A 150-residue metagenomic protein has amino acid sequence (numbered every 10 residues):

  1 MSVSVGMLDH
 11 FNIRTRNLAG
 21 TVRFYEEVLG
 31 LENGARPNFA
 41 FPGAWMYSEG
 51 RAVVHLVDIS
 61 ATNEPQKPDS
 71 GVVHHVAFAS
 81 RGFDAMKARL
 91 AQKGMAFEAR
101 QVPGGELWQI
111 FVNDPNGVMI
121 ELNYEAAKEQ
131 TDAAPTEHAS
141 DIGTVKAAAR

Functional and structural regions predicted by a protein language model:
M1-S4, K87-A88, Q92-R150: Vicinal oxygen chelate
M7-R16, A44-Y47, P65-R89, Q109-N113 (+1 more regions): Vicinal oxygen chelate
R14-V53: Core segments of cupin and vicinal oxygen chelate
G20-R23, E27, D84-Q92, A96: Replace "anionic and nucleotidyl ligands
A35-N38, H74, R100-V102: Short beta-strand
F41-P42, A61-Q66, Q130-T131: A short, acidic/glycine-rich surface segment
H55-V57, E121: Conserved beta-strand in the GNAT
